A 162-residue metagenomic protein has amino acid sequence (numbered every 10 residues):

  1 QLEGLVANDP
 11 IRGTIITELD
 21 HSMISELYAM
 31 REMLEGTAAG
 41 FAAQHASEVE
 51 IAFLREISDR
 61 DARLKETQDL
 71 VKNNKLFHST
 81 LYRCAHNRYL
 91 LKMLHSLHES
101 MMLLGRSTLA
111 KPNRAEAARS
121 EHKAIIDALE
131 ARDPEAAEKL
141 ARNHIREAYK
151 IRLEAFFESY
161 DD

Functional and structural regions predicted by a protein language model:
Q1-Q44, E154-D162: Short linear motifs at protein or domain termini
V6, E116-A117: Short secondary-structure boundary/capping segments
D20-H21, M102, Y149-K150: Short secondary-structure transition/capping segments
L27, R31, T37, Q44-S107 (+2 more regions): Conserved amphipathic alpha-helical segments that form helical-bundle/coiled-coil interaction surfaces
A110-R114: Solvent-exposed loop and edge beta-strand segments that line ligand/cofactor-binding and catalytic clefts
P134-D162: C-terminal effector-binding regulatory domain of bacterial HTH transcription factors
